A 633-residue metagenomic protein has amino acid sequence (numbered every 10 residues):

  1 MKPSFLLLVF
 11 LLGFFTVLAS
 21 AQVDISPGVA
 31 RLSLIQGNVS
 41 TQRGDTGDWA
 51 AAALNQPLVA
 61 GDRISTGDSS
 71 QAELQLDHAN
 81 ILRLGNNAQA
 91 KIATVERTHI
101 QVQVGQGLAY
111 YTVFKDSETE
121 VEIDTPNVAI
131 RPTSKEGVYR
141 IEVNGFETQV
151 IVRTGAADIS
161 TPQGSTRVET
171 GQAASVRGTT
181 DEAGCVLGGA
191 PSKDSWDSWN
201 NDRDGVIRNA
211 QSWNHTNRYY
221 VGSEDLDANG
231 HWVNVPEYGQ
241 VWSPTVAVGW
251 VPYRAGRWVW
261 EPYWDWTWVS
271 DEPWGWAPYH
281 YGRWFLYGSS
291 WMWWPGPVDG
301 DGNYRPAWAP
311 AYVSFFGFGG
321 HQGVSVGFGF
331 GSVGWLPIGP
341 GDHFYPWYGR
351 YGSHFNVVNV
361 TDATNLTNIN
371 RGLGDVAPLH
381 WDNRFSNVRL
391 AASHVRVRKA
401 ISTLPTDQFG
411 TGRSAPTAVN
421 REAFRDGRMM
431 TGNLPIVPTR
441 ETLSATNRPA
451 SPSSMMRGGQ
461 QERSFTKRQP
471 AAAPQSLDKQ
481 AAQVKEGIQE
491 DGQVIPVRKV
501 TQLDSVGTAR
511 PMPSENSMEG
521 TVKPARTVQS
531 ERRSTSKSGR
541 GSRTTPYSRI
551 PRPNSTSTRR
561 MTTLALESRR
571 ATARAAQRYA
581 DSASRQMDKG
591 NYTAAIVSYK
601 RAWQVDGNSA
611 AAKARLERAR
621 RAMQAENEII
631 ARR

Functional and structural regions predicted by a protein language model:
A21-A174, N200-R203, A210: Flexible, surface-exposed loop/linker segments and immediately adjacent secondary-structure boundaries
S175-R570, A575, V597: Low-complexity, repeat-rich tail regions
T572-M587: Alpha-helical tetratricopeptide repeat
R621-R633: Alpha-helical linker/edge segments of TPR/alpha-solenoid repeat scaffolds and analogous pre-/post-domain helices
